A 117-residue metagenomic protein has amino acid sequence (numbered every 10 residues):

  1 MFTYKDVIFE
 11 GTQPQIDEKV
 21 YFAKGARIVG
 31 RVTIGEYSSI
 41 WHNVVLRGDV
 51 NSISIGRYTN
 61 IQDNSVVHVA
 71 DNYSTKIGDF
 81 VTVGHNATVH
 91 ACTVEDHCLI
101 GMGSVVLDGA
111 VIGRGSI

Functional and structural regions predicted by a protein language model:
M1-K19, G25, R31: Terminal amphipathic alpha-helical/low-complexity segments used for targeting or macromolecular assembly
E18, A23-K24, V29-G30, G35-E36 (+12 more regions): Left-handed beta-helix
S52: Phosphate/pyrophosphate-binding betaalpha-module
Y73: Catalytic donor-sugar/metal-binding loop of nucleotide-sugar-dependent glycosyltransferases
I117: Conserved, surface-exposed functional patches that form binding/active-site neighborhoods
